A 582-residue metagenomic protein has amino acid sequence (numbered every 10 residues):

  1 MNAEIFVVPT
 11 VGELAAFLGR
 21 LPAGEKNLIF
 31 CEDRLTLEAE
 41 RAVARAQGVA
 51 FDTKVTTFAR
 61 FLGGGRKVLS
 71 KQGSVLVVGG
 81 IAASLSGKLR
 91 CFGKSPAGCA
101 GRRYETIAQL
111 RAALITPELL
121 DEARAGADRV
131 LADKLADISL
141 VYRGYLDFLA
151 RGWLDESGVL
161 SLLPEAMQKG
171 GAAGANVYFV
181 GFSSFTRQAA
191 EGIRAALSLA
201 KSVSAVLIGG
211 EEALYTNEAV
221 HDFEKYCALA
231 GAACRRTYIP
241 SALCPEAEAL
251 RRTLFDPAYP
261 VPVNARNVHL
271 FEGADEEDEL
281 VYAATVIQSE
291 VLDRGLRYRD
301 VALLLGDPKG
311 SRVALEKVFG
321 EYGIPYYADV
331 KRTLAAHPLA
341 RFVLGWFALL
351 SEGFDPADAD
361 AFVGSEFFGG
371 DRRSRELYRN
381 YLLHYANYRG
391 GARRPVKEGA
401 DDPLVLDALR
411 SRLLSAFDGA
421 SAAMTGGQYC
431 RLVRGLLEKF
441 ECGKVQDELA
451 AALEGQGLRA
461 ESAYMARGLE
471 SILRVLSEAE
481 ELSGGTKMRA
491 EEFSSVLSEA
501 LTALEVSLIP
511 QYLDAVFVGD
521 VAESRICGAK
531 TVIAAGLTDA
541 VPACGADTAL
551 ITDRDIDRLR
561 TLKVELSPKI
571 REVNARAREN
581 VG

Functional and structural regions predicted by a protein language model:
M1-N27, V68, Q72-A83, R143-V206 (+2 more regions): ASCE RecA-like P-loop NTPase motor cores that couple ATP hydrolysis to mechanical translocation on nucleic acids
N2-V55, R66-K67, I193-R194, A242-G582: Anion-coordinating catalytic cores for phosphoryl-, nucleotidyl-, and glycosidic chemistry
R34-E40, A44-A172, R187, H221-F223 (+4 more regions): Basic/charged alpha-beta structural segments of nucleotide/phosphate-handling enzymes
F58-F61, A205-G210, A535-L537: Short loop/turn segments at strand-loop or loop-helix junctions that form parts of catalytic or ligand-binding pockets
L62, E212-L214, T333-A336: Short gly/pro/ser/thr-enriched loop/turn and capping motifs at secondary-structure boundaries
R129-V130, K134, V141, G209-A213 (+4 more regions): Conserved coupling segment at the C-terminus of the helicase ATP-binding
G152-W153, A200, G231, R294-G295 (+1 more regions): Glycine-centered loop/turn motif at secondary-structure junctions
A189-G273: Conserved RecA-like helicase ATPase core segment that couples NTP binding/hydrolysis to strand translocation
